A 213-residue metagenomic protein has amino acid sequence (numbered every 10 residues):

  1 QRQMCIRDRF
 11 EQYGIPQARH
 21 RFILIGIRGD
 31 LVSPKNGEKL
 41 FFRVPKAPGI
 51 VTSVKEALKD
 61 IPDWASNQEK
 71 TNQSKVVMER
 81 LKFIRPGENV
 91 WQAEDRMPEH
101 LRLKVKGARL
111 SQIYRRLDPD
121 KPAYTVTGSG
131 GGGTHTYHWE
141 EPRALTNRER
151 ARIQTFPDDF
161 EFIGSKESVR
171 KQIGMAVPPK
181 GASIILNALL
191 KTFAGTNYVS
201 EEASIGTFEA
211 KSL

Functional and structural regions predicted by a protein language model:
Q1-Q3, R7-A108: Class I S-adenosyl-L-methionine
N72-L213: C-terminal target-recognition/interaction regions appended to catalytic cores
